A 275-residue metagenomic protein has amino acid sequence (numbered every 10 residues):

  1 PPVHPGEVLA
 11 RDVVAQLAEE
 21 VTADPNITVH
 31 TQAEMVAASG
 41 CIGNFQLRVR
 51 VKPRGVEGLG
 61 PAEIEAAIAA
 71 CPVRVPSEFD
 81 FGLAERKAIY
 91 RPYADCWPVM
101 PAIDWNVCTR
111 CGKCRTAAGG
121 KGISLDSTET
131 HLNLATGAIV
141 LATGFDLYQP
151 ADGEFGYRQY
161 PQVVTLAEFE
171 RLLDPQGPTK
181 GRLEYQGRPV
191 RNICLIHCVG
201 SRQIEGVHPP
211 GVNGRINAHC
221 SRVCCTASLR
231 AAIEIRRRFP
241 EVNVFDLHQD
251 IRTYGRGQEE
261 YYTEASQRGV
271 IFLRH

Functional and structural regions predicted by a protein language model:
P1, K52-N133, A142-R256: Rossmann-like dinucleotide/flavin-binding elements
P2-V49, I251-H275: N-terminal Rossmann-like dinucleotide/flavin-binding domain of flavoprotein oxidoreductases that bind FAD/FMN
T136: Active-site acidic short loop of glycosyltransferases
